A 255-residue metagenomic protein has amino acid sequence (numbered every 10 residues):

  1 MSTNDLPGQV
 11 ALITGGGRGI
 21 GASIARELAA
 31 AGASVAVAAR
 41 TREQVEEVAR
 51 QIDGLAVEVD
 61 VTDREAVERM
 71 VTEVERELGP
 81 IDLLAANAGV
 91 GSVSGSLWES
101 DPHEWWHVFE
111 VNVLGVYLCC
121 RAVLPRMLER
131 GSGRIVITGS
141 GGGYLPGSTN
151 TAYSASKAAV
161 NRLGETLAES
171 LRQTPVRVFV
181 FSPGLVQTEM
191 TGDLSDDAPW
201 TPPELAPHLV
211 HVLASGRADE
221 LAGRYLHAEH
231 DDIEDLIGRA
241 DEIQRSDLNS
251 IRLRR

Functional and structural regions predicted by a protein language model:
G17-R18: Conserved glycine-rich cofactor-binding loop
V59-M70, P102: The beta1-alpha1 cofactor-binding region of Rossmann-like NAD(H)/NADP(H)-dependent oxidoreductases
E68, G91-W106, T149-A152: Conserved mid-core segment of classical short-chain dehydrogenase/reductases
W98-Y117, S132, V136, V160: Catalytic Tyr-X3-Lys loop
C120, S156: Active-site helix of classical SDR
S140: Residue(s) in the substrate-gating loop at a strand-loop-helix junction that position the organic substrate next
L145, S154, T166-V176, R217-D219: Active-site-adjacent segment of SDR/Rossmann-fold oxidoreductases
V180-F181, D196-R255: C-terminal helical subdomain
